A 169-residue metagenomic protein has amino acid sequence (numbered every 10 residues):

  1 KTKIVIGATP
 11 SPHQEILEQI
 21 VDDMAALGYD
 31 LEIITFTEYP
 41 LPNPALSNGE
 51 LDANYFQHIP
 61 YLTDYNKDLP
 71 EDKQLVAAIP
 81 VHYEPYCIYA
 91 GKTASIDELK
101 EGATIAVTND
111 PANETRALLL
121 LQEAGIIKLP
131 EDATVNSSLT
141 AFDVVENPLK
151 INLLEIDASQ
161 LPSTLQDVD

Functional and structural regions predicted by a protein language model:
K1-S11, Y29-T35, T104-I105: Short, well-ordered beta-strand elements
S11, T37-Y39, G49-E50, N54-D64 (+2 more regions): Beta->alpha turn/N-cap motifs
P12-Q19, L41, A45, E50 (+4 more regions): Extracytoplasmic/secreted proteins, especially bacterial periplasmic and envelope-associated proteins
I33-P44, A133-S163: Short helix-initiation/N-cap motifs at beta->coil->alpha
S47-Q57, A103, I126, P148-N152 (+1 more regions): Alpha-to-beta junction loops
D64-A78, T93-A94: Ligand-binding "clamshell"
K73-H82, N152-L154: Short beta-strand->loop
A78-I127: A conserved helix-loop-strand patch within extracytoplasmic ligand-binding domains of the periplasmic binding
